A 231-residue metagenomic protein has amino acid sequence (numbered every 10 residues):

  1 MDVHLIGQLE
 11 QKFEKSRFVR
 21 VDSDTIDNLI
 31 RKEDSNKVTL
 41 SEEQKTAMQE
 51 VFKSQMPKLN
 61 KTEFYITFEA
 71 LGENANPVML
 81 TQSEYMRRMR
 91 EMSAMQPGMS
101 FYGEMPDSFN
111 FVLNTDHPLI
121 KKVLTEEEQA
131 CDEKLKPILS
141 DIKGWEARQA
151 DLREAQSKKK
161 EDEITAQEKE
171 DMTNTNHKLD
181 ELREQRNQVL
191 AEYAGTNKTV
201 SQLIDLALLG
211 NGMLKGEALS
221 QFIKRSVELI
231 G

Functional and structural regions predicted by a protein language model:
M1-G231: Long, intrinsically disordered, charge-dense linkers/tails
